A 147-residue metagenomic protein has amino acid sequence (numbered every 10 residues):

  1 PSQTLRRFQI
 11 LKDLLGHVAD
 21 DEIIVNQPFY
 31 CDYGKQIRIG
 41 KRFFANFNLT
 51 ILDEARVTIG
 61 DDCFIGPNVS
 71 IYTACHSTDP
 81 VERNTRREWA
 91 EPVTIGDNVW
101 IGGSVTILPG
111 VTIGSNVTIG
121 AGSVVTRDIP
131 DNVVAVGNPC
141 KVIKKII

Functional and structural regions predicted by a protein language model:
P1-E22, C140-I143: Terminal amphipathic alpha-helical/low-complexity segments used for targeting or macromolecular assembly
F29-I39, F44-T112, N138-C140, K144-I147: Flexible, glycine/small-residue-enriched loop-and-beta-strand segment within the central core of proteins
W100, T118, V134-V136: Short-chain dehydrogenase/reductase
V111-G114, I129: Extended beta-solenoid/beta-helix repeat architectures
V125-T126: Short hydrophobic beta-strand element within catalytic cores of glycosyltransferases and related nucleotide-activated
